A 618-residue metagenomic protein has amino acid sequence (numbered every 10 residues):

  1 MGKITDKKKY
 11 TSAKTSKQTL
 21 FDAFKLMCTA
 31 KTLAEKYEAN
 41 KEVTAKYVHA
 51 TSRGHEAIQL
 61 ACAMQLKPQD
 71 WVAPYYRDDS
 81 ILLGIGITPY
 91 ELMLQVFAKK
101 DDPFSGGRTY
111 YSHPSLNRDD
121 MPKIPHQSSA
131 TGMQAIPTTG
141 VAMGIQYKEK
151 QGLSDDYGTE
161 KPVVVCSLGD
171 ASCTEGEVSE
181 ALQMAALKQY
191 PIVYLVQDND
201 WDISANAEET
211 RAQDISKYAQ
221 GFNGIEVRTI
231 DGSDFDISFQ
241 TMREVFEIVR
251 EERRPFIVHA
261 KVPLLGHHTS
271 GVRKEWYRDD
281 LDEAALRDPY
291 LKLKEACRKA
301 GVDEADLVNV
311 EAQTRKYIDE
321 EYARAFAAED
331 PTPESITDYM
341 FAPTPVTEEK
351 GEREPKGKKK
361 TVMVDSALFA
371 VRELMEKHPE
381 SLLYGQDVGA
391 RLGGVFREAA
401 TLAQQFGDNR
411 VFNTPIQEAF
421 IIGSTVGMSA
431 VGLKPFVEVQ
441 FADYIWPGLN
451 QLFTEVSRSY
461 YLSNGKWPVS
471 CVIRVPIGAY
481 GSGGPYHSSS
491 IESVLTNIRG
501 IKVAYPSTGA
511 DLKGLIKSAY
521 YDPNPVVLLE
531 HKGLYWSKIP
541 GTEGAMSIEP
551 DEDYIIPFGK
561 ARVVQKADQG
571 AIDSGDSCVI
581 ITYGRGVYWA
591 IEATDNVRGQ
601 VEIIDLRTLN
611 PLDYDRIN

Functional and structural regions predicted by a protein language model:
M1-I58, M64-Q65, A260-F406, I416 (+2 more regions): Conserved acidic/glycine
T32-Y37, K100-D120, S216, A390-Q405 (+1 more regions): Acidic-glycine-rich active-site phosphate/pyrophosphate-binding loop
E35, A39-K188, N206-N223, P485-Y486: Cofactor-binding active-site loop characterized by glycine-rich and histidine/acidic residues
A39-A45, R108-S128, T159-V165, D200 (+7 more regions): Glycine/charged-rich beta-loop-alpha catalytic/anionic-binding loops adjacent to active sites
Y47-H55, Y76-R77, Y110, P114-P137 (+7 more regions): Active-site nucleophile and cofactor-binding loops and adjacent substrate-binding regions of central metabolic enzymes
T51, A73-Y75, F104-G106, T139 (+10 more regions): General beta-strand structural signal in soluble alpha/beta enzymes
Q95-S105, A186-L195, R410-N413, V456-V475 (+1 more regions): A glycine-rich helix N-cap at a beta->alpha junction
I124-D319, A327, T496-N618: Glycine-rich ThDP/TPP pyrophosphate-binding loop and its adjacent helix/strand module within ThDP-dependent enzymes
